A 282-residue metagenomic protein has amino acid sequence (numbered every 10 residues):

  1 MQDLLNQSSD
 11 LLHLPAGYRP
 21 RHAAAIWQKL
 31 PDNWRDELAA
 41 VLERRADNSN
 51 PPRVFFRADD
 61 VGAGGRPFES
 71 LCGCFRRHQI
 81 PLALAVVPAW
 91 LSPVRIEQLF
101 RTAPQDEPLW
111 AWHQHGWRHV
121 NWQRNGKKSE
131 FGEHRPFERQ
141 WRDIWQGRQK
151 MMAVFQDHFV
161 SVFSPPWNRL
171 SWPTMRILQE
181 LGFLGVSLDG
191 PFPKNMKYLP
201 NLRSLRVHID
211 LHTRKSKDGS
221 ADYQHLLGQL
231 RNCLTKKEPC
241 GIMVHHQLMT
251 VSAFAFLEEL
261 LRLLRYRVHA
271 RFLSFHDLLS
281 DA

Functional and structural regions predicted by a protein language model:
Q2-A25: Helix-enriched interaction subdomains in cytosolic or periplasmic regions, typified by TIR/SEFIR signaling/NADase cores
Y18-A111, M152, F159-V160, I242: Active-site beta->alpha N-cap acidic-glycine motif
L30, W34, W122-A153, K194-L234: Alpha-helical scaffold elements lining the catalytic groove of polysaccharide deacetylases
N33, L38-S49, G185, G241 (+1 more regions): C-terminal domain-boundary segment and adjacent tail
L42, F68, C72, E97-R101 (+4 more regions): Generic structural signal for well-ordered alpha-helices, preferentially at hydrophobic/aromatic core positions
D59-R66, V86-L99, S164-P173, K194 (+3 more regions): Acidic-and-aromatic substrate-binding clefts and catalytic sites of carbohydrate-active enzymes
P81-R176, I209-L211, I242: Metal-dependent polysaccharide deacetylase catalytic core of the NodB/CE4 family, i.e., the active-site-bearing domain
I177-K194: Acidic, His- and aromatic-enriched active-site or binding-groove loops in soluble protein domains that engage sugars
